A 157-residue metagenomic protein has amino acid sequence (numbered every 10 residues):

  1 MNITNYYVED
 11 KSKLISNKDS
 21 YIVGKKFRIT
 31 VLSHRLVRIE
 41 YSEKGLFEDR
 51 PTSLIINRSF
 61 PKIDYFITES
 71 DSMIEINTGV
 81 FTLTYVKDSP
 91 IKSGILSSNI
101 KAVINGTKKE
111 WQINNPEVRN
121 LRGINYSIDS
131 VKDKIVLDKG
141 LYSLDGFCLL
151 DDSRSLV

Functional and structural regions predicted by a protein language model:
M1-I3, S33-L46, I100-I113: A broad, low-specificity signal for short, low-complexity segments enriched in glycine/proline and polar/charged
N2-S16: Short, Gly/Pro- and small/polar-rich lid/capping loops
Y7-V8, L32-D71: A low-complexity, Ser/Thr/Gly/Pro-enriched, surface-exposed linker/loop concept that marks segments flanking
K13-Y21, D71-E75: Short, hydrophobic/aromatic-rich segments at coil-to-beta transitions
S16-K18, K25-F27, D64, V136-D138: Generic recognition of flexible, low-complexity loop/linker segments
S20-V31, R35-V37: Mature N-terminal segment immediately following signal peptide/propeptide cleavage in secreted/periplasmic
F66-V157: Catalytic and substrate-binding clefts that recognize carbohydrates or anionic sugar/phosphate headgroups
